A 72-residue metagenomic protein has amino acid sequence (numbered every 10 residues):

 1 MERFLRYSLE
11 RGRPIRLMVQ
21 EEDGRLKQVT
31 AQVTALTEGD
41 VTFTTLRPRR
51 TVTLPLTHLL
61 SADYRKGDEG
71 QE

Functional and structural regions predicted by a protein language model:
M1-K27, R47-V52, L56-E72: Short glycine-rich, low-complexity segments
P14-R16, A31, D40: Short, acidic/polar N-cap/turn motifs at the starts of alpha helices
Q28-T34: Short beta-strand-centered aromatic/proline hotspots
L36-V41, Y64-R65: Short, conserved beta-turn/loop elements at beta-strand boundaries and strand-helix junctions
